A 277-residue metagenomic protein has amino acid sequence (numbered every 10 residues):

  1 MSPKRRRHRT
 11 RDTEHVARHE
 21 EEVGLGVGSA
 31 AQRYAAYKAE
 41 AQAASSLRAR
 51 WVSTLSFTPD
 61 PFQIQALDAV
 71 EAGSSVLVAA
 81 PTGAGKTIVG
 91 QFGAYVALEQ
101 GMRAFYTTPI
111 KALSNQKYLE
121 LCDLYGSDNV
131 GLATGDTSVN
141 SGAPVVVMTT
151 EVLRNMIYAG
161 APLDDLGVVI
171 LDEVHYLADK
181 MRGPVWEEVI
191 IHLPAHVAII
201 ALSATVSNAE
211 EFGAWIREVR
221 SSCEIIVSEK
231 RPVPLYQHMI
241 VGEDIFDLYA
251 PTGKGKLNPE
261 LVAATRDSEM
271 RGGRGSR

Functional and structural regions predicted by a protein language model:
M1-D68, A72-S75, P234, K254-L257 (+2 more regions): Helicase-associated low-complexity/disordered flanking segments
V70, V96-Q100, D123-Y125, T137-S141 (+3 more regions): Conserved catalytic network of the ASCE P-loop NTPase/AAA+ motor domain
A79-T82, V89-Q116, P194-H196: Conserved SF1/SF2 helicase motif Ia
T82, I110, M148-V152, E173 (+2 more regions): A short beta-strand-to-loop transition that corresponds to the Sensor-1 phosphate-sensing loop of AAA+ P-loop ATPases
M102-N155, A214-R217, E224: Conserved nucleic-acid-binding Ia/Ib motif block in the N-terminal RecA-like helicase ATPase lobe
V139, E173-L177, N208: Residues immediately C-terminal
V146, T150-E151, A159-A201: SF2 helicase catalytic motif II
I191, A198-I200, T205-R277: Conserved interdomain linker/interface between the two RecA-like ATPase lobes of SF2 helicase motors
